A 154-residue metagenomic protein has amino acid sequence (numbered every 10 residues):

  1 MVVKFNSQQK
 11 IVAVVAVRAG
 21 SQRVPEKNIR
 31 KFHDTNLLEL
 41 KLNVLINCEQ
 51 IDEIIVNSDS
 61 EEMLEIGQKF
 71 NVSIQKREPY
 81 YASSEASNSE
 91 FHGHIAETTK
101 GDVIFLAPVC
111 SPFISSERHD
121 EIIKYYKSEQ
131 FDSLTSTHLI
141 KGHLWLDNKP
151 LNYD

Functional and structural regions predicted by a protein language model:
F5-N57: N-terminal glycine-rich phosphate-binding loop and ensuing alpha1 helix
Q8, E97-D102, S128-E129: Glycine-rich phosphate-binding loop signature in dinucleotide/nucleotide-binding domains
I11-V12, D52, D102, D132-L134: Conserved acidic residues
R18, P79, P108, H138-L139: Histidine-centered beta-alpha loop that forms part of the nucleotide-sugar donor binding/catalytic region in diverse
I55, E61-F105, F113, E117 (+1 more regions): Short phosphate-binding loop-to-helix
K76-R77, L106, T135, N152: Structural signal for conserved beta-strand scaffold positions within catalytic alpha/beta enzyme cores
E90-F91, P112-D154: Conserved core of the sugar-phosphate nucleotidyltransferase
